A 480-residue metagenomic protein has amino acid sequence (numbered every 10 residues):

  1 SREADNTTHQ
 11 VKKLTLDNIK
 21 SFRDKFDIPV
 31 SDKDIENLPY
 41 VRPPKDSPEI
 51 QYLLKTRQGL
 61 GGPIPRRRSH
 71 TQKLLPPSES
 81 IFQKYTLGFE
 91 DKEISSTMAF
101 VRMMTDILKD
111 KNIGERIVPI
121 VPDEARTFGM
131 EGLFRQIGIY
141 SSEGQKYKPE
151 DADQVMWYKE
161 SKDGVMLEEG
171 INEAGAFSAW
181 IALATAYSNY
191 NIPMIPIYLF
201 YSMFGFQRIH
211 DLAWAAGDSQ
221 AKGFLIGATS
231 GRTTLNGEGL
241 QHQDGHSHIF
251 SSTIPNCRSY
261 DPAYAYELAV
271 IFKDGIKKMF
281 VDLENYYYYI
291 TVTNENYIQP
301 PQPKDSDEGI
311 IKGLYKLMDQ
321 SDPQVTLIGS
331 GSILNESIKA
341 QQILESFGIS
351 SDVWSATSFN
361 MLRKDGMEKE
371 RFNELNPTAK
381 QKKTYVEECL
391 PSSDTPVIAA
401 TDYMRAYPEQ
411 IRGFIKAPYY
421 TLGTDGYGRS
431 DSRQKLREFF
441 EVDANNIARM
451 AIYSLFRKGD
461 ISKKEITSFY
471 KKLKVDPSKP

Functional and structural regions predicted by a protein language model:
S1-V41, Q58, V155-M156, T233-H242 (+4 more regions): Thiamine diphosphate
L38-P300, D307-G309, N360, G366-N376 (+2 more regions): Thiamine diphosphate
